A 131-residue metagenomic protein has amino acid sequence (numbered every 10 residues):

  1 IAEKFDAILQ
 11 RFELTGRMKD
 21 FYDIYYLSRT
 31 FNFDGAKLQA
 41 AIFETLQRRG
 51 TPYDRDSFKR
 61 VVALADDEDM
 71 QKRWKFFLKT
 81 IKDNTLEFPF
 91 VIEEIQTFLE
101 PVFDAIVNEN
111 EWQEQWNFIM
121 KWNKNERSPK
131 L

Functional and structural regions predicted by a protein language model:
I1-L131: Structured mid-to-C-terminal alpha-helical surface segments
